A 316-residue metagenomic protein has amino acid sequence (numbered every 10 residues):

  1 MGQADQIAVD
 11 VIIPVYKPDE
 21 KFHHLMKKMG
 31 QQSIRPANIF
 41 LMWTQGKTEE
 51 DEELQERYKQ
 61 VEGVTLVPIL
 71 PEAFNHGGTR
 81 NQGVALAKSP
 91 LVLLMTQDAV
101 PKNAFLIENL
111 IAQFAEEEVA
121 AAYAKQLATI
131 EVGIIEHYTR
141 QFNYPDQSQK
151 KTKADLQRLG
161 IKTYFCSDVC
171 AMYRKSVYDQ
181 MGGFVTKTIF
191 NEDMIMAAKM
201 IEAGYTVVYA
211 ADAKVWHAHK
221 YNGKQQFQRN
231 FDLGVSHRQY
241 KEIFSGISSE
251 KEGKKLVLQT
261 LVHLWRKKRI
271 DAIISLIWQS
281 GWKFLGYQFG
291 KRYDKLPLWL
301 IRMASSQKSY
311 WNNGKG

Functional and structural regions predicted by a protein language model:
P18-Q31: Short, well-formed alpha-helical segments that are part of the catalytic scaffolds of diverse glycosyltransferases
M26, A37-K47, V67-I69: Short beta-strand/loop segment that forms part of the nucleotide-sugar
L70-A87: Glycine-rich, basic loop-to-helix element that forms the pyrophosphate-binding segment of sugar-nucleotide handling
V92: Short aromatic/hydrophobic "clamp" motif used to bind/position activated sugar donors
V100, A104-H137: Conserved donor NDP-sugar-binding/catalytic core segment of glycosyltransferases
K153-Y173, I189: A recurrent flexible, glycine/aromatic-enriched loop bordering the glycosyltransferase active site that acts as
F190-M196: Acidic donor-binding loop at a coil-to-helix junction in glycosyltransferase catalytic cores that engages
D232, G246-G316: Non-catalytic, C-terminal membrane-associated alpha-helical segments of glycosyltransferases
